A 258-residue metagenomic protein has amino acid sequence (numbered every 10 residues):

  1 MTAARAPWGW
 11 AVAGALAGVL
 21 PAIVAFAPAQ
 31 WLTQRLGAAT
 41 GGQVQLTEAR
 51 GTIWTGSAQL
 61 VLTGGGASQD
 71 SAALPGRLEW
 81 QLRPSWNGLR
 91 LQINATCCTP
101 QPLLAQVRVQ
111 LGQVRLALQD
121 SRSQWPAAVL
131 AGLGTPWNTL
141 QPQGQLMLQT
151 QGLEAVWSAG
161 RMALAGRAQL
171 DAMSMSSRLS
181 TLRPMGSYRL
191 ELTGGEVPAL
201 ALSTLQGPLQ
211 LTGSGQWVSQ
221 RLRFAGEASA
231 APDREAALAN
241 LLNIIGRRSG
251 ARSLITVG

Functional and structural regions predicted by a protein language model:
M1-G14, T33-A39, S180-G258: Extended terminal
L16-V61: N-terminal amphipathic/hydrophobic interface segments
V44-T139, Q151: N-terminal beta-strand/beta-hairpin edge segment
T52, A72-L74, P142, P184-G186 (+1 more regions): Residues that define the transmembrane beta-barrel architecture of outer-membrane proteins
Q59-V61, Q81, N94, M147-Q149 (+4 more regions): Residue-level recognition of well-ordered beta-strand positions that form the cores of beta-sheet-rich folds across
G88-T96, Q113-S121, A159, A163-A168 (+2 more regions): Short, well-ordered strand-loop elements centered on a beta-strand within folded domains, enriched for acidic residues
P100-P102, V107-A155, G194-A201, S229-G258: Extended amphipathic, helix-rich lipid-handling scaffolds
V156-P198: Short helix-loop boundary/capping segments
